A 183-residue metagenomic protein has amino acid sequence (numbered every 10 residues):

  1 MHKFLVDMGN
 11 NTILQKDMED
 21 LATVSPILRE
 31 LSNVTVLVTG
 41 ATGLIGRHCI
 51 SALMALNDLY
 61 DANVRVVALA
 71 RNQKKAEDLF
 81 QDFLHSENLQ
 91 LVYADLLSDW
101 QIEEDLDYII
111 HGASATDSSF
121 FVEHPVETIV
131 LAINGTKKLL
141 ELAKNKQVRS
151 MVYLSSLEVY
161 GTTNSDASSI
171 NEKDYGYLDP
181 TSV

Functional and structural regions predicted by a protein language model:
H2-Y108: N-terminal Rossmann/SDR dinucleotide-binding element
E30, A113, D117-S119, K173-T181: Short glycine/proline-rich turn/loop motifs
T39, L69, I109-A115, M151-L157: SDR active-site strand-loop-helix element
R47, Y93-L131, N145, T162: NAD(P)H-binding glycine-rich loop region in Rossmannoid oxidoreductase-like domains and their noncatalytic homologs
I50-S51, F80-Q81, V122-H124, N164-D166: Short amphipathic alpha-helical segments
S51, T136-K137: Conserved active-site helix of classical SDR/Rossmann-fold NAD(P)-dependent CH-OH oxidoreductases
M54-A55, F83-S86, I109, V126-I129 (+1 more regions): Glycine-rich, phosphate-binding/catalytic loops in enzymes
K137-S182: Conserved Rossmann-fold NAD(P)-dependent oxidoreductase catalytic core, especially the SDR/UDP-sugar
